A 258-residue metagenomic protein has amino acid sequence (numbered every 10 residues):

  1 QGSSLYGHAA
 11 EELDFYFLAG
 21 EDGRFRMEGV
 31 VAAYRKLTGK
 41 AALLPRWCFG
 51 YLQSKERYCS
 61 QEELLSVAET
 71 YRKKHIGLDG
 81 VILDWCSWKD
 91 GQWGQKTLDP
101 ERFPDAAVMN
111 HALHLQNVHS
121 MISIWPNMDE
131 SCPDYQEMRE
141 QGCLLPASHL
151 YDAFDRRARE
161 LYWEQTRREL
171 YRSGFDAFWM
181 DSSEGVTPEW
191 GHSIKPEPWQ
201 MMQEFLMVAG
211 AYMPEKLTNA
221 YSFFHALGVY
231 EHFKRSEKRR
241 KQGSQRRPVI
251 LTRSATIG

Functional and structural regions predicted by a protein language model:
Q1-G258: Catalytic-domain carbohydrate-binding cleft regions of carbohydrate-active enzymes
